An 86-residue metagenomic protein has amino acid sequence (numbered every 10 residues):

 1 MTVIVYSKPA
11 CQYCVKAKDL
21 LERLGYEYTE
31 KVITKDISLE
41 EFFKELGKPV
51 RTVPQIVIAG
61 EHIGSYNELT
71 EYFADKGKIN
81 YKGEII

Functional and structural regions predicted by a protein language model:
M1-T29: Local sequence-structure signature of Cys/Sec-based thiol-disulfide redox active-site neighborhoods
K8, I33, G60: Conserved residues at beta->alpha junctions
Q12, I37, G64: Short alpha-helical
V15, E40, N67, E71: Alpha-helical elements of the RecA-like P-loop NTPase motor core of helicases
L24-T29, E45-L46, I58, E71-Y72: Non-catalytic interaction surface on structured domains
V32-V50: Thioredoxin-like thiol-disulfide oxidoreductase module
G47-V57, Y66-N67: Structural micro-motif
I58-I86: Non-catalytic, surface beta->alpha helical segment in thiol-disulfide oxidoreductase systems
